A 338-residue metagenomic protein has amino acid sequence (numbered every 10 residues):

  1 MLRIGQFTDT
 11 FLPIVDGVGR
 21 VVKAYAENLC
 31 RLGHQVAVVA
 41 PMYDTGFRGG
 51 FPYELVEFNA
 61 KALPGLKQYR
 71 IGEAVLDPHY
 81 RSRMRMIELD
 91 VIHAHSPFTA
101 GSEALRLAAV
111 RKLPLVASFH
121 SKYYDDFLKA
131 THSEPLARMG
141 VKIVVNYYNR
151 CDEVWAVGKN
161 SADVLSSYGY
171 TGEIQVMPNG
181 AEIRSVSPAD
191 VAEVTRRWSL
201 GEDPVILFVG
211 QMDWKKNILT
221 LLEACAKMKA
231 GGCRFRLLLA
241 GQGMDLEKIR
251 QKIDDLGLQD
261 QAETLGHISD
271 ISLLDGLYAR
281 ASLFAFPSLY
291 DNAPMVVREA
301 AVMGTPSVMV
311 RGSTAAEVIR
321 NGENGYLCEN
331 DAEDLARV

Functional and structural regions predicted by a protein language model:
M1-F47, F51-E57: N-terminal subdomain of nucleotide-sugar transferases
A40, V56-N59, A137, V141-D190 (+1 more regions): Donor nucleotide-sugar binding/catalytic pocket of nucleotide-sugar-dependent glycosyltransferases
Y148, H267, D275-A281: Short alpha-helical donor nucleotide-sugar binding micro-motif in glycosyltransferases
L200-C225: Conserved donor-binding/catalytic core segment of Leloir-type glycosyltransferases
R250-I268: Nucleotide-activated donor-binding/catalytic signature segment of Leloir-type glycosyltransferases, i.e., the conserved
L289: Aromatic "clamp/platform" in nucleotide-sugar-dependent glycosyltransferases that forms part of the donor/acceptor
P306-V310: Short hydrophobic beta-strand element within catalytic cores of glycosyltransferases and related nucleotide-activated
N321-G322, Y326-A332: Conserved acidic donor-binding segment of nucleotide-sugar-dependent glycosyltransferases
